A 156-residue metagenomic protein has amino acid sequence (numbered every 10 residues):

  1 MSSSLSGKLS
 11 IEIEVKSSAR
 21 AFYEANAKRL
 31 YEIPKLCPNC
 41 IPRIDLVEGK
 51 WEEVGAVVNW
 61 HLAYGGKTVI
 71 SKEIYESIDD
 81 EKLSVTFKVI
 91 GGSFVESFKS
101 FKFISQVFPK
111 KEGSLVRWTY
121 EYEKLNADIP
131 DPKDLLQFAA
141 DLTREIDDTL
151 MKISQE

Functional and structural regions predicted by a protein language model:
M1-E53: Hydrophobic ligand-binding cavity/cleft-lining segments
S2-S4, K133-E156: C-terminal helix/juxtamembrane-tail motif
S3-L5, K50-E52, G65-V69, V95-K99 (+2 more regions): A generic structural micro-feature
I11-I13, S71-S77, F101-P109: Hydrophobic/aromatic beta-strand elements that line small-molecule binding cavities or substrate pockets in beta-rich
F22, N26, V58, Y75 (+4 more regions): Structural signal for hydrophobic/aromatic residues that build the beta-strand cores of folded beta-sheet domains
L36, R43-V95, I153: Glycine-rich portal/gate segments that line the openings of hydrophobic small-molecule binding cavities
T86-D141: Beta-strand/loop substructures that line and gate deep hydrophobic ligand-binding cavities in soluble
